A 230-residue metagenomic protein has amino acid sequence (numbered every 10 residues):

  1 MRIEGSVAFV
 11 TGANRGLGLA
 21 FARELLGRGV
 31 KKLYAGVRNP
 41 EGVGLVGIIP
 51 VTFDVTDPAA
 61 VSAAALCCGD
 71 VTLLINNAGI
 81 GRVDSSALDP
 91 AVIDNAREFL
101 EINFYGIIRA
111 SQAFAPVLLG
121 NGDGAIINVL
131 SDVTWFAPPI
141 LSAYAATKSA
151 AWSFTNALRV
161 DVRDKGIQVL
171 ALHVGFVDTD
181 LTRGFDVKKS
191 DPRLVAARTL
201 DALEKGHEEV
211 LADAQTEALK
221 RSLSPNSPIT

Functional and structural regions predicted by a protein language model:
N14, S111, T147: Active-site helix of classical SDR
V46-P58: Rossmann-fold cofactor-recognition segment
G81-R97, G120, I140-A143: Conserved mid-core segment of classical short-chain dehydrogenase/reductases
S111-Q112, N156: A short, exposed helix-loop element centered on a Lys and neighboring polar residues
S131: Residue(s) in the substrate-gating loop at a strand-loop-helix junction that position the organic substrate next
F136, A157-Q168: Active-site-adjacent segment of SDR/Rossmann-fold oxidoreductases
A171, T179, R183-R221: C-terminal helical subdomain
